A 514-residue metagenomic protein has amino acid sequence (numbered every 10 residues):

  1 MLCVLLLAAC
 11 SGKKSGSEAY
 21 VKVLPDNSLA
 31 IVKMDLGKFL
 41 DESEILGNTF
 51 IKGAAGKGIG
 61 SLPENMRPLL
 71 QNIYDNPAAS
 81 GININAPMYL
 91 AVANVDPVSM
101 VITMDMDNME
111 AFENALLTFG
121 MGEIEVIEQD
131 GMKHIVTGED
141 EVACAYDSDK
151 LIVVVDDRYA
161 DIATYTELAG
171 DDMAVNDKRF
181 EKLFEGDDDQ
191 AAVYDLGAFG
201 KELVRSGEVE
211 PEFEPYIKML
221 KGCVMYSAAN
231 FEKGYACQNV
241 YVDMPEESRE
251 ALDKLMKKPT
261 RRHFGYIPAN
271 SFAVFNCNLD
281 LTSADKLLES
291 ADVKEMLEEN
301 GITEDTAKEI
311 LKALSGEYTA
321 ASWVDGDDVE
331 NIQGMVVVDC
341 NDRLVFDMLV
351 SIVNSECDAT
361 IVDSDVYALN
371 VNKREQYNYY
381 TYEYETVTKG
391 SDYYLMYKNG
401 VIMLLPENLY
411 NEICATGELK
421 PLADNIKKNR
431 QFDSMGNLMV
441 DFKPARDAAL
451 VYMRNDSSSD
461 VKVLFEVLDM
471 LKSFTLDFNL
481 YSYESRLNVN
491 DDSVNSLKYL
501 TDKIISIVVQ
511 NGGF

Functional and structural regions predicted by a protein language model:
M1-A8: Sec-dependent bacterial lipoprotein signal peptides
C10-G138, A174-M225, G234-Q333, L344-D358 (+1 more regions): Structural boundary/hinge residues at secondary-structure and domain interfaces
G37, M106-M109, D149, D157-R158 (+4 more regions): Solvent-exposed coil/turn segments that connect beta secondary-structure elements in extracytoplasmic/periplasmic
D96-P97, D107, Q129-G131, C144-V153 (+3 more regions): Short, solvent-exposed coil/turn segments at beta-strand boundaries
M106-D147, R343-K398, D433-Y452: Short Gly/Thr-rich strand-loop-strand
H134-S206, V387-M470: A conserved glycine-rich beta-strand in the N-terminal activation segment of trypsin-fold
K308-T319, W323-E330, N341, D358 (+2 more regions): Extended, amphipathic alpha-helical scaffolds
S434-F514: Extended terminal
